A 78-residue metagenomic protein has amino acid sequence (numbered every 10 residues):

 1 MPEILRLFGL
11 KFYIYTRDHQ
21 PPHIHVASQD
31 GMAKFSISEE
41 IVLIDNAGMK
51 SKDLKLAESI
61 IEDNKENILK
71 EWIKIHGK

Functional and structural regions predicted by a protein language model:
M1-L5: Local beta-strand/beta-hairpin segments that build beta-sheet-rich folds
L7-K11, K78: Charge-dense, helix-prone N-terminal extensions
K11, S28-D30, K70: Intrinsically disordered, low-complexity segments enriched in polar/charged small residues
Y15-S51: A short, structured beta-strand/loop element
K50-K78: C-terminal structural segments of small proteins and small subunits
